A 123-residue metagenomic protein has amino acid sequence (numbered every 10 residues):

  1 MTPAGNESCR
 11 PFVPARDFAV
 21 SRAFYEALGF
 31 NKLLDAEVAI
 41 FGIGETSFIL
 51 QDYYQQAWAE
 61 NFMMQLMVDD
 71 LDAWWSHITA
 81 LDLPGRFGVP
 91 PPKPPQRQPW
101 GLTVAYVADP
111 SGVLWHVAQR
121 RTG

Functional and structural regions predicted by a protein language model:
M1-V20, M64, R121-G123: N-terminal beta-strand motif that seeds the catalytic metal site of vicinal oxygen chelate
A4-E7, Q56-N61, Q98-P99: Short glycine-enriched loop/turn motifs at secondary-structure junctions
C9, E26, D35-E37, F62 (+2 more regions): Residue-level marker for the onset of beta-strands and adjacent loop->beta junctions in well-ordered domains
R16-N31: Amphipathic alpha-helical segments
L28-L33, D82-P84: Conserved acetyl-CoA-binding loop of GNAT-fold acetyltransferases
N31-V68, L114-Q119: Conserved short beta-strand elements that form part of the metal-binding/catalytic scaffold of enzyme active sites
D52, Q98-P99, Y106, V117-G123: Short beta->alpha transition motifs characteristic of CBS
L66-L114: Vicinal oxygen chelate
